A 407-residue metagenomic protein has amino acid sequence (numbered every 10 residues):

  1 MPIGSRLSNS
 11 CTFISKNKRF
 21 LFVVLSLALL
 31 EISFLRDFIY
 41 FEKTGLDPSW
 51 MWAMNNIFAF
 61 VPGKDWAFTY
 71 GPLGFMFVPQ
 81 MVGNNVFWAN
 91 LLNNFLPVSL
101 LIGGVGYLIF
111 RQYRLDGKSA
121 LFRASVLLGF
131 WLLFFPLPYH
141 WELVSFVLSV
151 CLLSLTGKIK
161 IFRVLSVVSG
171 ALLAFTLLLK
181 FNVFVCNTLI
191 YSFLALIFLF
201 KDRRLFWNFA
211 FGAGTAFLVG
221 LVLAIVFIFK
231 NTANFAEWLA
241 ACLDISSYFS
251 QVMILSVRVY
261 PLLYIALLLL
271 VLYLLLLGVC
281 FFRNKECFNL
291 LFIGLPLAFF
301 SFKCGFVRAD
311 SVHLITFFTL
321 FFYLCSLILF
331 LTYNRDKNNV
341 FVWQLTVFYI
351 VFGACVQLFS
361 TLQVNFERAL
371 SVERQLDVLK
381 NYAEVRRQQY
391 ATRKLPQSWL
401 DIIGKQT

Functional and structural regions predicted by a protein language model:
M1-S33, A120-L121, V164, A213: Start-transfer (signal-anchor) and selected internal transmembrane alpha helices of multi-pass inner/ER membrane
S8, K16, R163, V167 (+2 more regions): Signature aromatic-anchored transmembrane alpha helix within multi-pass, membrane-resident enzymes that catalyze glycan
L30-F75, P79-V98, L133-H140, F181-L189 (+3 more regions): Transmembrane catalytic cores of multi-pass membrane glycosyltransferases and polysaccharide-assembly enzymes
N94-K118, R123-L128, L276: Transmembrane-helix motifs of polytopic, lipid-linked glycan transferases
G117-V126, V147-F175, R204-T215, K285-P296: Short hydrophobic alpha-helices at membrane interfaces in multi-pass membrane enzymes
G129-L132, V164-F181, N187-S192, P296-G305: Membrane-interface alpha helices of multi-pass inner-membrane proteins
V185, V307-F341, E367: Hydrophobic/aromatic-rich transmembrane helices and adjacent perimembrane loops
G353-T407: Membrane-interface segments at or immediately adjacent to transmembrane helices that form the boundary between
